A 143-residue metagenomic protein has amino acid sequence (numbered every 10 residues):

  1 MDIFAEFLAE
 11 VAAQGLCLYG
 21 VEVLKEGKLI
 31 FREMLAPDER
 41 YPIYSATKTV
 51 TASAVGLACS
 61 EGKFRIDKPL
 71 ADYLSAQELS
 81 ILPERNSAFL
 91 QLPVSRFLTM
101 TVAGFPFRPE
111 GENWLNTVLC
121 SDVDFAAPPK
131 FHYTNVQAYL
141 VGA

Functional and structural regions predicted by a protein language model:
I3-P37: A short, well-structured edge-of-sheet supersecondary motif
V11-A13, S87, K130: Short Gly/Pro-enriched turn/cap motifs at secondary-structure boundaries
C17, V23-K25, M34, P93-T99 (+1 more regions): N-terminal core-entry segment
G27, P42-L70, V141-A143: Active-site SXXK
R32-M34, R40, G104-A143: Catalytic-site signature segments of enzymes, centered on catalytic residues
Y44-V50, F89-L92, H132-Y139: Aromatic- and histidine-enriched alpha-helix N-cap/loop-to-helix transition segments that scaffold the rims
E61-A103: Active-site helix/loop module of the DD-peptidase/beta-lactamase fold, centered on the serine-lysine SxxK catalytic
